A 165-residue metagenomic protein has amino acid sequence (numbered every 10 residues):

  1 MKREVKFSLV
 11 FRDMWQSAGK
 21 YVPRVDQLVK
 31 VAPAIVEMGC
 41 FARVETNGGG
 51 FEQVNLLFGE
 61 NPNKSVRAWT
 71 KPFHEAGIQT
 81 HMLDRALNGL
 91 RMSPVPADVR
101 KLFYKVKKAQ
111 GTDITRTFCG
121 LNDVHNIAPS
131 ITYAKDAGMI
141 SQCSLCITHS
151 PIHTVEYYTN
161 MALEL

Functional and structural regions predicted by a protein language model:
M1-A18, V66, T70-K71: N-terminal amphipathic alpha-helix/helix-capping segment at the start of soluble metabolic enzymes
R12-W15, K30, V36-V54: Terminal or standalone catalytic/regulatory effector modules within metabolic enzymes and repeat proteins
S17-V25: Short, polar loop/linker segments at the starts of domains and inter-domain junctions
V25-L28, N63: Short amphipathic alpha-helical segment that frequently serves as the phosphate-/nucleotide-binding helix
P33, G48-E164: Active-site beta->alpha loop and helix N-cap motifs at the rims of alpha/beta catalytic domains
